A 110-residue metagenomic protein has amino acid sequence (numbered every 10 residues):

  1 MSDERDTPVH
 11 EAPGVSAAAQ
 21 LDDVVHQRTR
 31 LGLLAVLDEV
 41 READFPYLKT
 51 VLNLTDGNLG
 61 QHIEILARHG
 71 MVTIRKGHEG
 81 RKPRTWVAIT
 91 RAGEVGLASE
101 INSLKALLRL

Functional and structural regions predicted by a protein language model:
S2-A18, A35, E94-L110: Amphipathic alpha-helical dimerization/coiled-coil segments that flank or bridge DNA-binding/regulatory modules
S16-N58, R68, G77-A88: N-terminal helix-turn-helix DNA-binding core of bacterial DNA-binding proteins
H62: Residues within the DNA-recognition helix of helix-turn-helix
I65-L110: Charged, amphipathic alpha-helical coiled-coil/dimerization segments
